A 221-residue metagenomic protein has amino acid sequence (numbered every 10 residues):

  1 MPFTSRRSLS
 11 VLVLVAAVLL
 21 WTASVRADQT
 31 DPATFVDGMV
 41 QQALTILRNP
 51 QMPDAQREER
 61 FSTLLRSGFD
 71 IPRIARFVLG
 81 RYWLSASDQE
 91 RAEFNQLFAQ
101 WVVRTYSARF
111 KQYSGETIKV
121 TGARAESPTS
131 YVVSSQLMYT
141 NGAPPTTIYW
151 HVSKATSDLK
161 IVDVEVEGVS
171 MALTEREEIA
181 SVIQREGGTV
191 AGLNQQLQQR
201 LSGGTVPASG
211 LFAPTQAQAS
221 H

Functional and structural regions predicted by a protein language model:
P2-L12: Bacterial N-terminal signal peptides that target proteins for export
V11-W21: Bacterial N-terminal signal peptides
W21-A27: Sec/Tat signal peptide C-region and signal peptidase I cleavage site
Q29-Y106: Early exported N-terminus immediately downstream of N-terminal targeting peptides
F98, G122-A125, Q136-Y139, W150-V152 (+1 more regions): A mature extracytoplasmic/lumenal domain signature
R104-T146, G203-H221: Surface-exposed, charged secondary-structure patches
P145-L173: Short beta-strand edge/turn micro-motifs at domain boundaries
V166-H221: Low-complexity, intrinsically disordered terminal/linker segments enriched in charged and Gly/Pro repeats
